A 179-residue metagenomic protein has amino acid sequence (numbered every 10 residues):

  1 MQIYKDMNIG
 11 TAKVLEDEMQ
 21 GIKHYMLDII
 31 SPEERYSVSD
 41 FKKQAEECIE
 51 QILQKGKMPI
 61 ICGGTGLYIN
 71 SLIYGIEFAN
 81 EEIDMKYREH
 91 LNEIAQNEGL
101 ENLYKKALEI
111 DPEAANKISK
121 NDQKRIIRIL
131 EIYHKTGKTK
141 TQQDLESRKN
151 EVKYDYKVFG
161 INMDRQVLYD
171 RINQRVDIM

Functional and structural regions predicted by a protein language model:
M1-M179: Phosphate/pyrophosphate-binding catalytic cores of soluble transferases and nucleic-acid-acting enzymes
